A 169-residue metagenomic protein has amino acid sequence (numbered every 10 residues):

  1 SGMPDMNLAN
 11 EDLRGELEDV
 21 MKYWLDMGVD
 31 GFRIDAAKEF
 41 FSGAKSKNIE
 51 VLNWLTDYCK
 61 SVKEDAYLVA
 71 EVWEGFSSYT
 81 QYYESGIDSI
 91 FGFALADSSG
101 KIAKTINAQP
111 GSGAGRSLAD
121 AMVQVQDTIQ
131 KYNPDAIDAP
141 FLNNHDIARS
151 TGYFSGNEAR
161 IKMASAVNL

Functional and structural regions predicted by a protein language model:
S1-M27, A37: Active-site-adjacent "subsite" loops/lids of carbohydrate-active enzymes
D19, R33-P134, D138, G156-N157 (+1 more regions): Active-site-proximal helices and loops of the catalytic beta/alpha 8
D30: Short acidic/polar active-site loop segments enriched in Thr and Asp
F141: Short, basic/glycine-rich phosphate-binding loops at helix/coil junctions that contact nucleotide phosphates
S150-G156: Short, solvent-exposed helix-loop connector elements
